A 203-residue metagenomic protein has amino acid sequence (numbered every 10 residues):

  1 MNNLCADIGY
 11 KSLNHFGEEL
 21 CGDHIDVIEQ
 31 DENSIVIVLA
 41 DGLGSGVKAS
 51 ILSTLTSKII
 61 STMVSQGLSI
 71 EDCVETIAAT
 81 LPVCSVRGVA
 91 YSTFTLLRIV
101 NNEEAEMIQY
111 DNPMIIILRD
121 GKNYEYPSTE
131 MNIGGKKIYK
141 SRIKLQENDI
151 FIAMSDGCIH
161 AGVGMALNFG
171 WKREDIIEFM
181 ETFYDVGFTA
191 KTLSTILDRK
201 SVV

Functional and structural regions predicted by a protein language model:
M1-L20: Regulatory cytosolic signal-relay segments
N3-A6, D31-S34, N101-E104, Q146-D149: Beta-strand-turn-beta hairpins that frame and shape the catalytic cleft of phosphate-ester-processing enzymes
E18-E32, E125-V163: Acidic loop->beta-strand submotif enriched in PP2C/PPM serine/threonine phosphatases
D26-I35, S45-I51: N-terminal glycine-rich anion-binding loops that anchor highly charged ligand groups
V38, Q109, F151-A153: Residue-level marker for buried hydrophobic side chains located in beta-strands that build the well-ordered beta-sheet
S45-Q66, F151-L197: Active-site-proximal, acidic helix/loop segment immediately C-terminal to a metal-coordinating Asp/Glu
L52-G121, I138-Y139, V186-V203: Catalytic core of PPM/PP2C metal-dependent serine/threonine phosphatase domains
